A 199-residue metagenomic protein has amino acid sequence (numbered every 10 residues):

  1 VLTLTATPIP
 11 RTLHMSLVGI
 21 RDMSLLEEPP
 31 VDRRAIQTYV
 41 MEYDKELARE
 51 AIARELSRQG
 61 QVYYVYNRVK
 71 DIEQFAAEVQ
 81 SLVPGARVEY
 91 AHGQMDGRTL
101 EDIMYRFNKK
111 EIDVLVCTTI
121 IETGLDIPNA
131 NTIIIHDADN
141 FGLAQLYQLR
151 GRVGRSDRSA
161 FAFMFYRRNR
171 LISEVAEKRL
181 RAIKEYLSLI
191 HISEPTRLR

Functional and structural regions predicted by a protein language model:
V1-R181: Inter-lobe coupling/hinge segments of SF2-like helicase ATPases
G151, T196-L198: Short, intrinsically disordered low-complexity segments
I190-T196: Conserved small/polar residues in nucleotide/adenosyl-binding loops
